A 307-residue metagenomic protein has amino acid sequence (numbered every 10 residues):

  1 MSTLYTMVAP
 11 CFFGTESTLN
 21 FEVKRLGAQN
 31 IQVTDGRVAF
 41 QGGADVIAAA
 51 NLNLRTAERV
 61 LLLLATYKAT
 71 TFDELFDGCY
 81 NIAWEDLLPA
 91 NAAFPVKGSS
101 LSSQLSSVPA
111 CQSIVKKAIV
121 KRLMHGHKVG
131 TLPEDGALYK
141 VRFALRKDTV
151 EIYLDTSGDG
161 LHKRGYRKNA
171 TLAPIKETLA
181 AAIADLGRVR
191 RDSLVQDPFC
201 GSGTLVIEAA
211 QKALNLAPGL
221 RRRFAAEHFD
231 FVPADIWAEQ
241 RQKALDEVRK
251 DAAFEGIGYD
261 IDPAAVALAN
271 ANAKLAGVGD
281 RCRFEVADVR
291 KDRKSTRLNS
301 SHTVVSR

Functional and structural regions predicted by a protein language model:
S2-R25, Q32-V33, V38-T56, S106-P109 (+3 more regions): S-adenosyl-L-methionine
S2-Y139: Non-catalytic nucleic-acid substrate-recognition regions in nucleic-acid-modifying enzymes
G14, P263-A264, V304: Short alpha-helical
S99-L101, L161-Y166, V248-K250: Short glycine/proline-rich turn/loop motifs
G136-L145, S202-G203: Beta-rich nucleic-acid/ligand-interaction surfaces
I175-R290: Conserved S-adenosyl-L-methionine
K291-S295: Short conserved loop adjoining the S-adenosyl-L-methionine
L298-R307: Single conserved hydrophobic/aromatic residue that forms the stacking wall/gate of nucleotide- or nucleobase-binding
